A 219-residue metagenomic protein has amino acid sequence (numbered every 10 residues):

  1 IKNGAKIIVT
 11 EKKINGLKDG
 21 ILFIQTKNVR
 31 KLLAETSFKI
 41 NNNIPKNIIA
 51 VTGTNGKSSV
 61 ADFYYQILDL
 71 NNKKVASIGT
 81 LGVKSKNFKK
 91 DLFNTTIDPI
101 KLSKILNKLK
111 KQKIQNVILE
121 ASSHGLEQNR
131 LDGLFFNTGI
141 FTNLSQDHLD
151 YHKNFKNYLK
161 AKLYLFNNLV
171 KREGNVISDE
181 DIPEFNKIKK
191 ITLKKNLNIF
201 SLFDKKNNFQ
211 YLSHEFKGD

Functional and structural regions predicted by a protein language model:
I1-K2, K110, D132: Non-catalytic positions within long, well-ordered alpha-helices that form the structural scaffold/packing of enzyme
I1-T52, S59-A76, D204-E215: Short, basic phosphate-binding NTP loop
T10, I14-G20, Q112-Q115, F136-D219: Acidic, Mg2+-coordinating active-site environments of NTP-dependent enzymes
T36, V51, I78, L102 (+5 more regions): Residue-level signal for inorganic ion chemistry
I67-T95: N-terminal phosphate/diphosphate-binding loop that engages ATP/GTP or pyrophosphate donors across diverse enzyme folds
K89-P99, D147-H152: Flexible beta-alpha connector loops of hexameric P-loop NTPases
N94-S122: Conserved nucleotide-sensing/catalytic segment adjacent to the nucleotide-binding pocket in NTP-handling enzymes
H124-D132: Conserved helix/coil segment N-terminal to the catalytic DExD/H
